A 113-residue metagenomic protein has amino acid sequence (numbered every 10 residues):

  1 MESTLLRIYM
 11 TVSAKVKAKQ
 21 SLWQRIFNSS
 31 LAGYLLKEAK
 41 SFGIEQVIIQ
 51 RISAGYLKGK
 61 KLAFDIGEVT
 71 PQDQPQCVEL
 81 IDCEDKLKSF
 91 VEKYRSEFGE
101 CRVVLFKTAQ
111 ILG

Functional and structural regions predicted by a protein language model:
M1-G113: Positively charged, small/polar-rich N-terminal and surface patches that mediate targeting and assembly and bind
